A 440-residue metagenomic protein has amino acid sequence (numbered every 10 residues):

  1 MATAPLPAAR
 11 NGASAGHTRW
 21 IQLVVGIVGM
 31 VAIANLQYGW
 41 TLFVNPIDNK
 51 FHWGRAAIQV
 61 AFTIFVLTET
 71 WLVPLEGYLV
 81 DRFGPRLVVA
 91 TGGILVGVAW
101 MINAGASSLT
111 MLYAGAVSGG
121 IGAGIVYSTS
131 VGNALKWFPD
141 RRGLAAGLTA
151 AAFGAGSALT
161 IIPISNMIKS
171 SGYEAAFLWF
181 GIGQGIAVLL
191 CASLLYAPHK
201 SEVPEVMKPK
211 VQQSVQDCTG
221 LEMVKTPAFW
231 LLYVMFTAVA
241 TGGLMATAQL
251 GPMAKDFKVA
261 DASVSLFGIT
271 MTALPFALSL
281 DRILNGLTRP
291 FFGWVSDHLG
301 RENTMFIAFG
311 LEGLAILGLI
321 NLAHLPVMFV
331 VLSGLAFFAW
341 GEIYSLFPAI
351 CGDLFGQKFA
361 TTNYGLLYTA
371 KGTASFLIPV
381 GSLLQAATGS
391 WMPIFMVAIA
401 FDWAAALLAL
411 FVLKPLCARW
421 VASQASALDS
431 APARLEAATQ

Functional and structural regions predicted by a protein language model:
V31, A99, T110-G124, T237 (+1 more regions): Hydrophobic core of transmembrane alpha-helices in multi-pass small-molecule transporters, especially MFS/SLC-type
W40-N45, L221-W294, I378: Extracytoplasmic gate region of multi-pass secondary transporters
I47, I125-F138, A145-A146, E342-F355: Intracellular juxtamembrane helix-capping segments at the cytosolic ends of symmetry-related transmembrane helices
I47-D48, L79-V80, L159-G172, A176 (+3 more regions): Interfacial helix-cap and linker-helix signal at transmembrane-aqueous boundaries of multi-pass secondary transporters
W71-T110, S296-E302: Conserved MFS/SLC helix-loop-helix module at the cytosolic interface between two early adjacent transmembrane helices
A152-K200: Helix-loop-helix hairpin linking two adjacent transmembrane segments in secondary transporters
F177-L194, P393-F411: Symmetry-related core transmembrane helices of the 12-TM Major Facilitator Superfamily/SLC fold
F236, G243-M245, A273-I350: C-terminal transmembrane helical hairpin of 12-TM major facilitator-type secondary transporters
